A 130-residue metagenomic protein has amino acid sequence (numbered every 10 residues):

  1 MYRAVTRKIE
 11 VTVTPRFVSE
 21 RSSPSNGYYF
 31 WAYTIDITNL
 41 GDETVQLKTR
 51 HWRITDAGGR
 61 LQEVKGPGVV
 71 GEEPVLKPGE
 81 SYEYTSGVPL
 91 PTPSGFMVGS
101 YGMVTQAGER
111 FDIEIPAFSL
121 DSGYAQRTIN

Functional and structural regions predicted by a protein language model:
M1-G27: Low-complexity, acidic Ser/Thr/Pro/Gly-rich terminal tails and inter-domain linkers that flank the onset of structured
I9, V45, Q62, E109-I113: Short beta-strand segments
S22, E43-T44, P91-G95: Short glycine/serine/proline-enriched coil/turn segments at secondary-structure junctions
Y28-T34, V98: Short, solvent-exposed loop/turn segments enriched in Ser/Thr/Gly
I37-G41: Asparagine-centered strand-capping/turn motif at beta-strand->loop junctions
E43-Q62, M103: Short acidic, flexible loop segments centered on an aromatic residue
Q62-S94: Intrinsically disordered, low-complexity Pro/Gly/Ser/Thr-rich segments with frequent PxxP/GP/PP motifs and embedded
P89-N130: Terminal connector regions
